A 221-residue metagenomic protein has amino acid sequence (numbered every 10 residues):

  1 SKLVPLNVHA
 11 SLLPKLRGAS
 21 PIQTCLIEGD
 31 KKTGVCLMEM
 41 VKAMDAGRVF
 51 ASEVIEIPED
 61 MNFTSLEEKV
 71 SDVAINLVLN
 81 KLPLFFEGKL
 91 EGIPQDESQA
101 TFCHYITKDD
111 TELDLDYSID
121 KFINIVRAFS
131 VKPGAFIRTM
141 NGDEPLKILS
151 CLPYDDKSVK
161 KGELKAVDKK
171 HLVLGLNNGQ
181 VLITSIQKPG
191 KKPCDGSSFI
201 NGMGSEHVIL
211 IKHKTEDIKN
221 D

Functional and structural regions predicted by a protein language model:
S1-F102, D109: Donor/substrate-binding cores of folate-linked one-carbon enzymes
E97-D221: Internal anion-binding site segments
